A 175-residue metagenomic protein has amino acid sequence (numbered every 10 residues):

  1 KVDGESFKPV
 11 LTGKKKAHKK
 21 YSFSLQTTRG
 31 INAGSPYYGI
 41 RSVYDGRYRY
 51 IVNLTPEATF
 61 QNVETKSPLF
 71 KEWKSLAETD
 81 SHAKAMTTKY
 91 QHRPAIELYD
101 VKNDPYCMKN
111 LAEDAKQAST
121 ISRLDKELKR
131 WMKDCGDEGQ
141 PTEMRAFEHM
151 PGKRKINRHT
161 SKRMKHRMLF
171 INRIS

Functional and structural regions predicted by a protein language model:
K1-E97: C-terminal cap/loop subdomain of S1 sulfatases and analogous C-terminal strand-loop tails that border
T79-I96, V101-S175: Long, internal low-complexity/basic segments
